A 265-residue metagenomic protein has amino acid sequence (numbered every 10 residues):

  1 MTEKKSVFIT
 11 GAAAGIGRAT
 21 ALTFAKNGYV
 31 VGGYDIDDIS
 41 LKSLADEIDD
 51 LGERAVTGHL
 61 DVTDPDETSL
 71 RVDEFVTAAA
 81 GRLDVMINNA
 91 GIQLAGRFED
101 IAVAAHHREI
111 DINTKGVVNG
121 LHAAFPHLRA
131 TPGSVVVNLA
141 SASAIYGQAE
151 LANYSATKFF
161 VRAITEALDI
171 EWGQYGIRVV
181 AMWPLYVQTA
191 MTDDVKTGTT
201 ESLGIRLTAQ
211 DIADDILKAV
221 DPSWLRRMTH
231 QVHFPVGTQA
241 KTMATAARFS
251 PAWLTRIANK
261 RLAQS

Functional and structural regions predicted by a protein language model:
A13-A14: Conserved glycine-rich cofactor-binding loop
Y29-S43: Conserved glycine-rich Rossmann-like NAD(P)H-binding loop of the short-chain dehydrogenase/reductase
D38-I39, H59-L70, V103: The beta1-alpha1 cofactor-binding region of Rossmann-like NAD(H)/NADP(H)-dependent oxidoreductases
R97-F98, A102-R108: Substrate-binding pocket helix/loop in short-chain dehydrogenase/reductase
L121, T157: Active-site helix of classical SDR
S141: Residue(s) in the substrate-gating loop at a strand-loop-helix junction that position the organic substrate next
A181, E201-K241: C-terminal helical subdomain
